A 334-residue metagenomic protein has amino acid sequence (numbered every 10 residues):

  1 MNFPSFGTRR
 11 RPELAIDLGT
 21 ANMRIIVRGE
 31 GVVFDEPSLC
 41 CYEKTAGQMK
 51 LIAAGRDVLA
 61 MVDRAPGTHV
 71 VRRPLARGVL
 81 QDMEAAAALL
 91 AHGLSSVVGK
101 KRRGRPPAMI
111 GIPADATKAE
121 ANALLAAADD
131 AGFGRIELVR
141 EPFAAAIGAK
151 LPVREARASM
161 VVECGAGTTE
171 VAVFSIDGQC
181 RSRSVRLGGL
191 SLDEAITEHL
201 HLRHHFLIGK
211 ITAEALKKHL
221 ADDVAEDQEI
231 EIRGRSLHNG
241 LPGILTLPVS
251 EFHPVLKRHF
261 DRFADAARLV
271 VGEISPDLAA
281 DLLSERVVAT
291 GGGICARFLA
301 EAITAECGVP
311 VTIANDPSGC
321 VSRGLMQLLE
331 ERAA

Functional and structural regions predicted by a protein language model:
M1-C164, A172-V287, I294-A334: Nucleotide/phosphate-binding catalytic cleft detector across ATP-hydrolyzing and phosphate-transferring enzymes
